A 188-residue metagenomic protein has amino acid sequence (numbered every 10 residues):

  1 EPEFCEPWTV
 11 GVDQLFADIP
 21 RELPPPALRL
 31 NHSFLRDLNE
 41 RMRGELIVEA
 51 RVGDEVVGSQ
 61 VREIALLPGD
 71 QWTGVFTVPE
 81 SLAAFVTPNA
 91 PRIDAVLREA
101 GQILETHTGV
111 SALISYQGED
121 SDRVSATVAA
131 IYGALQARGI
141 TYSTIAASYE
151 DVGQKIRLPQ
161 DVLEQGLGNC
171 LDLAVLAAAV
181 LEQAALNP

Functional and structural regions predicted by a protein language model:
P2-R43, I47-S59, E63: Intrinsically disordered, low-complexity Pro/Gly/Ser/Thr-rich segments with frequent PxxP/GP/PP motifs and embedded
S33, G118, A185-L186: Short alpha-helical segments and helix-capping/turn motifs at coil-helix boundaries
F34, V48-V52, I131-L135, A177 (+1 more regions): Hydrophobic, Leu/Ile/Phe/Ala-enriched alpha-helical segments that form helix-helix packing faces
N39, L167-G168: Mixed-charge intrinsically disordered linker/loop segments at interdomain junctions
E40-M42, V124-T127, L173: Hydrophobic (often cysteine-bearing) scaffold residues that line and stabilize catalytic clefts of nucleotide/cofactor
E55-A95: Short beta-strand elements
N89-Q165: Secondary-structure boundary elements
E150-V152, N169-P188: Hydrophobic/aromatic-rich core segments of domains that either
